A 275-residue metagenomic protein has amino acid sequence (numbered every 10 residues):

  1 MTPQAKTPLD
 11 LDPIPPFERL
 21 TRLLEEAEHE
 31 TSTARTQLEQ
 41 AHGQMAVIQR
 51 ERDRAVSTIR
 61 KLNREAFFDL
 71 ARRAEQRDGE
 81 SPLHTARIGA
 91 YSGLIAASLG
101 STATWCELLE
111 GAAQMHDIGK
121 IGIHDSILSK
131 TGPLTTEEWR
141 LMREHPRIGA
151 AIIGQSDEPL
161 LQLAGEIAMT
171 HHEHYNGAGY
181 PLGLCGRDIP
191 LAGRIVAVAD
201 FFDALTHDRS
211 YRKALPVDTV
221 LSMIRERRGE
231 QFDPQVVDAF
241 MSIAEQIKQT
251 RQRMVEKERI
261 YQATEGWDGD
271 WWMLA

Functional and structural regions predicted by a protein language model:
P3-P8, H29, T36, G43 (+3 more regions): Metal-dependent catalytic cores of enzymes that make or break cyclic nucleotides and related phosphoester linkages
T7-K61, E65: Amphipathic alpha-helical coiled-coil "transmission" helices that mediate dimerization and conformational coupling
F68: Short FAD-binding loop at a beta-strand-to-alpha-helix junction that anchors the flavin cofactor in diverse
